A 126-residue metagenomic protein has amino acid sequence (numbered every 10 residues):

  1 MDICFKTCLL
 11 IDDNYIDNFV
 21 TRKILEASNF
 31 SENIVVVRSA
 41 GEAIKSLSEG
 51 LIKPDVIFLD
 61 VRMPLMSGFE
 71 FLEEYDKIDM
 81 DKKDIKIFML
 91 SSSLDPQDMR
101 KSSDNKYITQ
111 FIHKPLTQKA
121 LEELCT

Functional and structural regions predicted by a protein language model:
K6-I16, T21, L25: Conserved acidic segment of CheY-like receiver
V36-K45, G68: Helix N-cap/capping motif at the beta->alpha junctions
K45, F69-D81: Short amphipathic alpha-helix used as the core "switch/output" element in two-component signaling
L51-F58: Active-site beta3 strand of CheY-like receiver
F58, F88-M89: Hydrophobic beta-strand core positions in alpha/beta domains
M63: Receiver (REC) domain active-site loop signature in two-component systems and cognate sites in sensor histidine kinases
E70, K83-D84, F88, L94-F111 (+1 more regions): Alpha4 helix (beta4-alpha4-beta5 surface) of REC/receiver domains from two-component response regulators
P115-C125: C-terminal output helix
